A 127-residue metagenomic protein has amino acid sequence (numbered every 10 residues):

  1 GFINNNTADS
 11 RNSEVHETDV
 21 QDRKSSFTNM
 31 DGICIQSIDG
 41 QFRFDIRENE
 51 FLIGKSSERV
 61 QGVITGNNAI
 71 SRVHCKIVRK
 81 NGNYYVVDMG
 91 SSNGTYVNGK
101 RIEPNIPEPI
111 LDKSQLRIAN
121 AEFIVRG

Functional and structural regions predicted by a protein language model:
G1-N68, I124: Intrinsically disordered, low-complexity acidic Ser/Thr-rich regulatory segments
D45-E122: Forkhead-associated
